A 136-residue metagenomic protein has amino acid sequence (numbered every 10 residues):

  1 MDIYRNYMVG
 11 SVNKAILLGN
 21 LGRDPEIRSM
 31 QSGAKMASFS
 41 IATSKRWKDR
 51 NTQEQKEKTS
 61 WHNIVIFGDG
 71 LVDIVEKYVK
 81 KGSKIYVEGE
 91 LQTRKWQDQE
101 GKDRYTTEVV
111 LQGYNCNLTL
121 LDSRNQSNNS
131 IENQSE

Functional and structural regions predicted by a protein language model:
M1-V12, R28-G33, R50-Q55, E100-D103 (+1 more regions): Acidic, gly/ser/pro-rich intrinsically disordered tails
A15-K58, Y105: Core FKBP-type peptidyl-prolyl cis-trans isomerase
I16-L21, I41, K81-T93, L118: OB-fold and OB-like beta-barrel modules that bind single-stranded nucleic acids
G22, E26-R28, F67, Q92 (+1 more regions): Conserved positions in beta-strands of structured domains
E54-G68: The conserved catalytic core of RNA pseudouridine synthases
I66-R104: Beta-rich strand-turn-strand
T106-C116: A short hydrophobic beta-strand segment most commonly corresponding to one strand of the jelly-roll/cupin
